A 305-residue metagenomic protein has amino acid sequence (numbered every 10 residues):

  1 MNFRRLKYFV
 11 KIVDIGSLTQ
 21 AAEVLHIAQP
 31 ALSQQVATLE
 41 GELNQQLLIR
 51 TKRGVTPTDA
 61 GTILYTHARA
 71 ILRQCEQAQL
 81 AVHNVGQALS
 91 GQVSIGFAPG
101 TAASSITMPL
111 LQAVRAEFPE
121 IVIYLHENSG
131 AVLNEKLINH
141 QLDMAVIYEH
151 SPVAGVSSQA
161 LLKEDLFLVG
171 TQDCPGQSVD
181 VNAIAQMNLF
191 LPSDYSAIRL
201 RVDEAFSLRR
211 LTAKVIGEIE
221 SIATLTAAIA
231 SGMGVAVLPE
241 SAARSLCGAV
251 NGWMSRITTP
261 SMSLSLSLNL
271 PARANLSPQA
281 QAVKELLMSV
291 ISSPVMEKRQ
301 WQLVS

Functional and structural regions predicted by a protein language model:
V10-A28: Short helix-boundary/capping micro-motifs
E40-D59: A short LG(V/I)-centered, amphipathic sequence patch enriched for acidic residue(s) preceding the LG motif
E42-L43, L64-G86: Alpha-helical linker/hinge and terminal dimerization helices associated with HTH transcriptional regulators
Q87, V156-D194: Flexible hinge/capping segments at coil-to-helix
Q92-V153: Central regulatory/effector-binding core of bacterial HTH transcription factors
S129-L133, I138-Q141, Y195-S255: Hydrophobic hinge/microswitch elements
V153-A160, E164, V179, A223-N275: Beta-alpha-beta core module
N188-R209, L276-A280, K284, V290-R299: Secondary-structure junction motif
